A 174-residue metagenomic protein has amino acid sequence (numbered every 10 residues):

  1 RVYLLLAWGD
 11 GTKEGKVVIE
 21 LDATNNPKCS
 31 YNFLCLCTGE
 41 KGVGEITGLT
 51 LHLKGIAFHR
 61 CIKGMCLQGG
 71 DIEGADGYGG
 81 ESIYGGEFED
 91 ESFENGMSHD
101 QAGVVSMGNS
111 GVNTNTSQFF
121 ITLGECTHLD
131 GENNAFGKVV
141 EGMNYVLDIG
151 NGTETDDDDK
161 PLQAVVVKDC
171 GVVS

Functional and structural regions predicted by a protein language model:
R1-S174: Cyclophilin-like peptidyl-prolyl cis-trans isomerases
